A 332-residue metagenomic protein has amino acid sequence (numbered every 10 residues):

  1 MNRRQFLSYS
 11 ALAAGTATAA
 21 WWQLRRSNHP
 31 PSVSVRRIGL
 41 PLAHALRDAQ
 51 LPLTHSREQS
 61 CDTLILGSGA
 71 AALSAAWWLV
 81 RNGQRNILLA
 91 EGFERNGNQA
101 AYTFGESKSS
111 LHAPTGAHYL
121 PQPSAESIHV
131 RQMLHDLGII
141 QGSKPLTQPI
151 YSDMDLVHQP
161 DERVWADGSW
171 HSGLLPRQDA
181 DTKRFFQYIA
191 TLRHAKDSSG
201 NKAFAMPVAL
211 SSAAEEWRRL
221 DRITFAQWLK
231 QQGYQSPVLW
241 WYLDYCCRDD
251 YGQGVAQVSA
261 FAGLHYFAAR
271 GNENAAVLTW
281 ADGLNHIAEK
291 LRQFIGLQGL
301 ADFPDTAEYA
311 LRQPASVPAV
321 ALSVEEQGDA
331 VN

Functional and structural regions predicted by a protein language model:
M1-D62, R81: Extreme N-terminal leader/targeting segments of oxidoreductases
D62-L89: N-terminal Rossmann-like FAD-binding beta1-loop-alpha1 element of flavoenzymes
W77, N98-Y102, R131, P176: Short, solvent-exposed loop/turn and secondary-structure capping segments
V80-G105: Glycine-rich FAD pyrophosphate-binding loop
G97-I128, L210-S212: Glycine-rich active-site loop/strand segments that organize a redox cofactor
E126-T182, I295-V331: Feature captures the FAD/FMN-dependent oxidoreductase FAD-binding
H135, S143-Q257, E273: Mobile amphipathic helical/loop "lid" adjacent to a hydrophobic cofactor/ligand pocket
A203-A330: Active-site/ligand-binding neighborhood in enzyme catalytic cores
